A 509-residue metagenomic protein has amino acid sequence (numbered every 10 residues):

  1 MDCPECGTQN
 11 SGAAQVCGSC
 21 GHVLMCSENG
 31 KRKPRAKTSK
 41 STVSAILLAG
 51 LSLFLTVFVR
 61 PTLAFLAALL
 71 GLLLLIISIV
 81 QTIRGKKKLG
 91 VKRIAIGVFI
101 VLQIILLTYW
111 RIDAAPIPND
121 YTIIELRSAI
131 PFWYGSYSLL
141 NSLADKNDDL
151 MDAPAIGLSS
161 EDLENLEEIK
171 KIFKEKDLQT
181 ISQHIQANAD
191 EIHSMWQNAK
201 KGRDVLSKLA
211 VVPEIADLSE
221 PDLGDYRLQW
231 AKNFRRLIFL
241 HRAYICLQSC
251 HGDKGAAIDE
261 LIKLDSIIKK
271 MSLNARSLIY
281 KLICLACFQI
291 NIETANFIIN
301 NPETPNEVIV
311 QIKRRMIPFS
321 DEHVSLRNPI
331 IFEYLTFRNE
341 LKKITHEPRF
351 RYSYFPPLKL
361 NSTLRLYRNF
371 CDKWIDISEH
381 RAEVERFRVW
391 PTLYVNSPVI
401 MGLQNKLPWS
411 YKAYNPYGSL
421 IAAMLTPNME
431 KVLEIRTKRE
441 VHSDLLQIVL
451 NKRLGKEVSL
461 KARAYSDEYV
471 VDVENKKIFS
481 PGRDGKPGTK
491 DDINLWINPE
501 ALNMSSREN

Functional and structural regions predicted by a protein language model:
M1-R32: Cys/His-rich metal-coordination motifs, chiefly Zn-binding "fingers/knuckles"
K31-I46, G50-G85, G90-N509: Short acidic linear motifs
